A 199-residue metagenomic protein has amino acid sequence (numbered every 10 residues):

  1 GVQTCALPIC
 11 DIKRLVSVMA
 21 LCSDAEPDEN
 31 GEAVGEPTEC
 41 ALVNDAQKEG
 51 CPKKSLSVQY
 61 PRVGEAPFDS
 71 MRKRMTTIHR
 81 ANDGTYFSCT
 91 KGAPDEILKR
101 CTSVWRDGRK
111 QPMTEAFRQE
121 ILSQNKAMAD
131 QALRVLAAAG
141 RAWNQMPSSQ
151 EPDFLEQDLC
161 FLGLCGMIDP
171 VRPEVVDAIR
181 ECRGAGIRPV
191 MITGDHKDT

Functional and structural regions predicted by a protein language model:
G1-C5: Single conserved hydrophobic/aromatic residue that forms the stacking wall/gate of nucleotide- or nucleobase-binding
A6-F161, M167, R180-E181, P189-T199: Cytosolic catalytic regions of ATP/NTP-dependent phosphoryl-transfer enzymes
V171-E181: The conserved cystathionine-beta-synthase
